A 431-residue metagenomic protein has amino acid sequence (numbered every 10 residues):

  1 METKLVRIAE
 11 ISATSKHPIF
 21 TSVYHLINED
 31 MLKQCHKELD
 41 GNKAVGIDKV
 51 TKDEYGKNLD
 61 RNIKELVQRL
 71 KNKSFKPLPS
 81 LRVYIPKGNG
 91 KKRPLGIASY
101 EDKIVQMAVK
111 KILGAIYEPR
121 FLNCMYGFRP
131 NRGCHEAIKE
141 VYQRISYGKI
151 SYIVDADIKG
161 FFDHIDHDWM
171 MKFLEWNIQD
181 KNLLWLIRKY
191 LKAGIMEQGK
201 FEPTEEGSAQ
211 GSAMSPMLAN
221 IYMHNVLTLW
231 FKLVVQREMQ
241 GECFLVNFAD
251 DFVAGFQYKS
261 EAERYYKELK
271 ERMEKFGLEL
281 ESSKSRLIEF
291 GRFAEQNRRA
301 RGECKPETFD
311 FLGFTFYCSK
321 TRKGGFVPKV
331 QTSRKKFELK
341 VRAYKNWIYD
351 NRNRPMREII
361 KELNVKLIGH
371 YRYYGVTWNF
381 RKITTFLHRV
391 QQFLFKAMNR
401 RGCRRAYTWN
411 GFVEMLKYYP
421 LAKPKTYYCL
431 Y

Functional and structural regions predicted by a protein language model:
M1-V23, D30: Charged, compositionally biased N-terminal leader segments and the immediate start of the first structured element
I27-K33, P79-L81, G88, L191 (+1 more regions): Core structural elements
K33-N42, I47-P86, K92: Phosphate/adenylate-binding "loop-and-lid" substructures adjacent to NTP/NAD/dNTP-binding pockets in NTP-dependent
R69-Y84, G88, R120-F290: Conserved polymerase palm-domain catalytic core
M125, P203-S208, V327-K329, K345-I359 (+2 more regions): Short, solvent-exposed helix-loop connector elements
K192, L280-P355: A conserved non-catalytic segment of reverse transcriptases and RNA-directed RNA polymerases corresponding to the late
F244-F248, S285-F293, L363-K366, I383-Q391 (+1 more regions): A glycine-rich phosphate-binding loop feature that marks nucleotide/adenosyl-phosphate handling sites
F380-Y431: A terminal-accessory region detector
